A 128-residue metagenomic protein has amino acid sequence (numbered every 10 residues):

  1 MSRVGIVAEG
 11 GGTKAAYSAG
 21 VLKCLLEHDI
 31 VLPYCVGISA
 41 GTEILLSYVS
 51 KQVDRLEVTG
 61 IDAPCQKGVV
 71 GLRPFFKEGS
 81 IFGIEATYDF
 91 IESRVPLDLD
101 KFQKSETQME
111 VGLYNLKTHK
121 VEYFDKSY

Functional and structural regions predicted by a protein language model:
R3-R94, Y123-Y128: Patatin-like phospholipase
R94-Q108: A short alpha-helix-loop-beta-strand transition element characteristic of N-terminal alpha/beta dinucleotide-binding
E106-Y128: Active-site gating loop/helix substructures
